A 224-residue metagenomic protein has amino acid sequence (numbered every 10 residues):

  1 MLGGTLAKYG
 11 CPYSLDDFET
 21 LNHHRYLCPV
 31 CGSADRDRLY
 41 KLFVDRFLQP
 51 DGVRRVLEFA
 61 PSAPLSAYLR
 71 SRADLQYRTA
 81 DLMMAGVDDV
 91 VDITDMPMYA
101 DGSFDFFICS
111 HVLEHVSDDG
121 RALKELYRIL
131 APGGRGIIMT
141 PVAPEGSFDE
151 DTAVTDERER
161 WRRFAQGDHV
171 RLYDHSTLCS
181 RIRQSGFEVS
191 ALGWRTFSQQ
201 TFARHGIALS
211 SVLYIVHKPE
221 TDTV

Functional and structural regions predicted by a protein language model:
M1-G102, G193, F197-V224: Conserved N-terminal segment of class I S-adenosyl-L-methionine
I108: A conserved beta-strand element that flanks and buttresses the S-adenosyl-L-methionine
H111-H115: A short His-aromatic
S117-L126, A131, R135-T223: S-adenosyl-L-methionine-dependent methyltransferase catalytic module, highlighting the catalytic core
